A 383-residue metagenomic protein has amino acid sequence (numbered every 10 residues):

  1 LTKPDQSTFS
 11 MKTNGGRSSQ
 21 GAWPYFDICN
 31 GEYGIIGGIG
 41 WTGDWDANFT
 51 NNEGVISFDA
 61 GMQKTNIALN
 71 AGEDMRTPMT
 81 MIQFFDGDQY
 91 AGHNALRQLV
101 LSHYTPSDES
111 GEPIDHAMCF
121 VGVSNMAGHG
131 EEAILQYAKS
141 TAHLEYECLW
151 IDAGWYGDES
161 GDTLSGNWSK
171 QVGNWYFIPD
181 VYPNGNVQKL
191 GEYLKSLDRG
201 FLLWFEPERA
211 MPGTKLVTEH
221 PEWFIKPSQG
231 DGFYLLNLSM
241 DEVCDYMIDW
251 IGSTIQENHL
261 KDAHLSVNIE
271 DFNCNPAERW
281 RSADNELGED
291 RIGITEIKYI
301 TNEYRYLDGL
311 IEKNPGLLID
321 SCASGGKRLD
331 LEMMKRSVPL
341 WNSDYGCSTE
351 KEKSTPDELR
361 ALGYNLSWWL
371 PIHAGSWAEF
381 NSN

Functional and structural regions predicted by a protein language model:
L1-H103, S348: N-terminal accessory beta-strand-rich subdomains and adjacent acidic, glycine-rich linkers that precede catalytic cores
N48-N52, E257, A378-N383: Short, intrinsically disordered, charge-balanced linker/junction segments flanking boundaries in proteins
R76-T77, W150-I151, I269, L318-A323: A structural signal for short, well-ordered beta-strand segments and their strand-loop junctions that often border
V100-H116: N-terminal amphipathic alpha-helix/helix-capping segment at the start of soluble metabolic enzymes
E112-G252, E257-K261, L265-V267, R279: Aromatic-lined carbohydrate-binding/catalytic grooves of carbohydrate-active enzymes
G154-Y156, E206-E208, N273-N275, C322-K327: An acidic- and aromatic-residue-enriched active-site/binding cleft used to recognize and process polar
M211-D245, D249, I297-N383: Glycan-recognition surfaces
T254-I300: N-terminal/domain-start segments enriched in small and hydrophobic, helix-friendly residues, covering either
